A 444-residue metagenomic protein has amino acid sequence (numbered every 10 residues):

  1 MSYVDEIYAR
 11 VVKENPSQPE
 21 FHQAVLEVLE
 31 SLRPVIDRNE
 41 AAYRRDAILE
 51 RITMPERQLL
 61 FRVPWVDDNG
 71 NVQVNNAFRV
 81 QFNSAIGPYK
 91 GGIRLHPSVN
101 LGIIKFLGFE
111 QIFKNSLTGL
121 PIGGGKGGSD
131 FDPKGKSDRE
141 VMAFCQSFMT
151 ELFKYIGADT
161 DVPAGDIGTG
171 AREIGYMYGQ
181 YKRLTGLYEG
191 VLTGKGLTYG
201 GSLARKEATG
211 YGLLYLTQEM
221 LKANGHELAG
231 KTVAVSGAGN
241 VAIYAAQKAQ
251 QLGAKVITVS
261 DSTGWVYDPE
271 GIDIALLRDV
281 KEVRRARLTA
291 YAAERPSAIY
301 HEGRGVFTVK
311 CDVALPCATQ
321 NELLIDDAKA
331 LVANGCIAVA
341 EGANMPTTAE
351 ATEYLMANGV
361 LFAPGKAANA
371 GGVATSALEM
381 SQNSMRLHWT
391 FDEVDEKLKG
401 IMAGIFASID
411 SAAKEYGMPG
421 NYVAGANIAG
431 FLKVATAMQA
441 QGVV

Functional and structural regions predicted by a protein language model:
M1-L203, K433-G442: N-terminal ligand-binding/catalytic initiation module
S2-P19, A24, M220, V332-V444: Adenosine-phosphate binding glycine-rich loop
I104-G108, M177, L213-L221, A245 (+2 more regions): Buried hydrophobic packing segments
E140, R172-G179, L203, Y244-K248 (+5 more regions): Short acidic, glycine/serine/threonine-rich loops at helix termini
T160-A164, L187-L192, V235, T258-D261 (+5 more regions): General beta-strand structural signal in soluble alpha/beta enzymes
T193-G196, G201-T308: Glycine-rich phosphate/diphosphate-binding loop of Rossmann-like nucleotide-binding domains
G264-F362, A367: Rossmann-like adenosine-cofactor binding region
